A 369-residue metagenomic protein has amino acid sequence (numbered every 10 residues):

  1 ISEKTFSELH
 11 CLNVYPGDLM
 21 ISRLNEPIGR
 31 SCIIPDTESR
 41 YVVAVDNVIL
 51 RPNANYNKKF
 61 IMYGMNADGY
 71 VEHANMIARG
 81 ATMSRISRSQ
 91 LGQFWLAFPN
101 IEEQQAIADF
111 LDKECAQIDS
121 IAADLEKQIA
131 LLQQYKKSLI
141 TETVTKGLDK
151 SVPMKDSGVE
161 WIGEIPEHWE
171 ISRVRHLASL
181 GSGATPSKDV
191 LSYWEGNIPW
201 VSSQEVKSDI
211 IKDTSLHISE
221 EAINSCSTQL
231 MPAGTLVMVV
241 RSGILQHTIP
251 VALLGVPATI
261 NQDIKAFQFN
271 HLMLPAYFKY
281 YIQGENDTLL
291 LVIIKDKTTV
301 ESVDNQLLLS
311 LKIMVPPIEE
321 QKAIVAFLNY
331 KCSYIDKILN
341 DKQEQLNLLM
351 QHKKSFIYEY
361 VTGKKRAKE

Functional and structural regions predicted by a protein language model:
E3-D68, S202, S219-E285, D304: A short beta-sheet element
T5-L9, R23, I28, E170-S208 (+2 more regions): Low-complexity, Lys/Gly-biased intrinsically disordered segments
R40-V48, Y56-K59, R79-Q105, P257-K265 (+2 more regions): A short glycine-rich beta-alpha junction/loop motif
L91, L148, V206, I218 (+1 more regions): Hydrophobic pocket-lining residues within nucleotide cofactor-binding pockets
Q93, A97, I101, Q105 (+7 more regions): Non-catalytic DNA-recognition/assembly elements of restriction-modification systems
F98-V152, S310-E369: Amphipathic alpha-helical coiled-coil/heptad-repeat segments
I210-S215: Cytochrome P450 core scaffold surrounding the K-helix E-X-X-R motif and the conserved "meander" helix-loop region
